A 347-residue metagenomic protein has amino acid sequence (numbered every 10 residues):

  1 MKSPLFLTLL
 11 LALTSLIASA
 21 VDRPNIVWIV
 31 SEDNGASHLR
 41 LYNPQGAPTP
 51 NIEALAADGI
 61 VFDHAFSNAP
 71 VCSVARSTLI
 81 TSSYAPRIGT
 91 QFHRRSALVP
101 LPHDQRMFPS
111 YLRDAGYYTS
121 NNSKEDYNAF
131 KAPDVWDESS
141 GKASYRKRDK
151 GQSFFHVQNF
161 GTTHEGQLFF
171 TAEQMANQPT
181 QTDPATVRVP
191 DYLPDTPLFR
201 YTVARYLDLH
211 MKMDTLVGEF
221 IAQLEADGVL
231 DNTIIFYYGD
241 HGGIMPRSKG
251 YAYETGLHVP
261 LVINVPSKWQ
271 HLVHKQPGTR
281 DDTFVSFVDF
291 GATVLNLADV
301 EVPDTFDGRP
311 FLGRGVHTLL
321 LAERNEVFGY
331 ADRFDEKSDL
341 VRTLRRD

Functional and structural regions predicted by a protein language model:
M1-L7: Bacterial N-terminal signal peptides that target proteins for export
K2, S19-D347: Formylglycine-dependent sulfatase
L7-S15: Bacterial N-terminal signal peptides
